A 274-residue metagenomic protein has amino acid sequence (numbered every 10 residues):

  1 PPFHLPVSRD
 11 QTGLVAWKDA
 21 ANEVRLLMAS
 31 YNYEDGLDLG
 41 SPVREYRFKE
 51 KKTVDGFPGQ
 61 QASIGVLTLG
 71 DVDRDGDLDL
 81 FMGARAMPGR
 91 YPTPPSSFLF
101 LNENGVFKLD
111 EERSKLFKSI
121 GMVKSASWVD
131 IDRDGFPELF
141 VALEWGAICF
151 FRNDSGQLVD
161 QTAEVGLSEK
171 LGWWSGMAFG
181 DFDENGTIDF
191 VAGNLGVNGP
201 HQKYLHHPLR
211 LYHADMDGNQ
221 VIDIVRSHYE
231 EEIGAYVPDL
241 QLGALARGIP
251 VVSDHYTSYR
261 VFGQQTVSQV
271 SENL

Functional and structural regions predicted by a protein language model:
P1-L274: Beta-propeller-forming repeat regions
